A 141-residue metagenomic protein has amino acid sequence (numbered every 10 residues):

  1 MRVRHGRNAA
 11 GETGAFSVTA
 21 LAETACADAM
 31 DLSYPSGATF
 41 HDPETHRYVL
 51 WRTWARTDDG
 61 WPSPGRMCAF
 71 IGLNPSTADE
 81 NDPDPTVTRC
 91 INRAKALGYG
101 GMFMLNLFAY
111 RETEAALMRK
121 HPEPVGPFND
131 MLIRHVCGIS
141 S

Functional and structural regions predicted by a protein language model:
R2-A10, A20, L32-S33, E112 (+1 more regions): Glycine/proline-rich loop-helix segments at beta-alpha junctions forming the active-site rim of enzyme cores
R2-D84: Active-site and ligand/interface coordination hotspots across diverse enzymes and nucleic-acid-associated assemblies
R52, N92, M131-H135: Charged/polar, solvent-exposed surface patches and flexible loops
T86-V87, N129: Amphipathic coiled-coil/heptad-repeat helices and related helical stalk/stem segments that mediate oligomerization
V87-K95: Short catalytic helix/loop segments, enriched in acidic residues and glycine and frequently bearing histidine
A96-L97, I139: Alpha-helix C-cap/termination motif
G100-A116: Short connector loops at secondary-structure junctions
